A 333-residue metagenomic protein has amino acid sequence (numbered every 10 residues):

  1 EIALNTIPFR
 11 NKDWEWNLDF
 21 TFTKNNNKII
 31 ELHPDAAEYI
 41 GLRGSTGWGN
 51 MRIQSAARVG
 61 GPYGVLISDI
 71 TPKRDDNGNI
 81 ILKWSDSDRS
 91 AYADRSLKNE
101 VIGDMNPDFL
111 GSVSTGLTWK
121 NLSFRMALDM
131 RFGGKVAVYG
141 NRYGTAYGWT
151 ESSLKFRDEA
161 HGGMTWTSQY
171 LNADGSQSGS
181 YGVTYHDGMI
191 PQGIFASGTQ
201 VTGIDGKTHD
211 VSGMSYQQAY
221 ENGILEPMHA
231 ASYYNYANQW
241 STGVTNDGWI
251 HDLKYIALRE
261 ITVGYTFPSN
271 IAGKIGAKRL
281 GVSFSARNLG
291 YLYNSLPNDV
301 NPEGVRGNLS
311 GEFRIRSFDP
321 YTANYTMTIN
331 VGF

Functional and structural regions predicted by a protein language model:
E1-F333: Outer/extracellular conduits and scaffolds centered on Gram-negative outer-membrane beta-barrels
